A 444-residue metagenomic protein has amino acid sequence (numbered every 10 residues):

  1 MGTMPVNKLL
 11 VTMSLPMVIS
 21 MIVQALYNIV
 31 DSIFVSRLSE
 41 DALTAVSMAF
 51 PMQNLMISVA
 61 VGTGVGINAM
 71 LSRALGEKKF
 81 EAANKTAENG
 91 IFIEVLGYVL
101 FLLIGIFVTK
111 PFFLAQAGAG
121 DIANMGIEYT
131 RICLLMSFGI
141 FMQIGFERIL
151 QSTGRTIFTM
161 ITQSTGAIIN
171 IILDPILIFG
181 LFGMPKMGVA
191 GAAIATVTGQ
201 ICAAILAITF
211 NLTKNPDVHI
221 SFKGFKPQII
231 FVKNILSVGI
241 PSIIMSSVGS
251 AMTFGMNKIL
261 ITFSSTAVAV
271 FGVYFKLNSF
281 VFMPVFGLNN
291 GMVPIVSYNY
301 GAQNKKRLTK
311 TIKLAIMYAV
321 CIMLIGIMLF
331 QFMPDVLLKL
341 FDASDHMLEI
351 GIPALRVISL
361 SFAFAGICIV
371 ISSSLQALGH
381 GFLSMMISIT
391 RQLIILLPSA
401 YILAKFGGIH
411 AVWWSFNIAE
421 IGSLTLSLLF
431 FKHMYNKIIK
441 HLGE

Functional and structural regions predicted by a protein language model:
M1-S14, L71-F138, K186-I240, V296-S361 (+1 more regions): Short alpha-helical transmembrane segments in multi-pass integral membrane proteins
G2-I33, R37-L38, N54-G66, M70 (+5 more regions): N-terminal transmembrane alpha-helices
T12-D31, I132, Q143, G166 (+5 more regions): Transmembrane helical elements of multi-pass membrane transporters/channels
I22, L26-T44, F113-G120, I176-M187 (+5 more regions): Helix-terminus/linker motif at the lipid-water interface of multi-pass membrane proteins
L43-L103, F107, I140-T159, F254 (+3 more regions): Small-residue-rich hydrophobic transmembrane alpha-helices
L55-S58, N170-P175, A204-I208, F280-M283 (+3 more regions): Hydrophobic transmembrane alpha-helices of multi-pass small-molecule transporters
G64, C133-Q151, T159-A167, A192-A207 (+4 more regions): Short runs within selected transmembrane alpha-helices of multi-pass transporters and secretion channels
G105, R148, D174, I178 (+8 more regions): Structural signal for membrane-spanning alpha-helices in multi-pass inner-membrane proteins, emphasizing helix cores
